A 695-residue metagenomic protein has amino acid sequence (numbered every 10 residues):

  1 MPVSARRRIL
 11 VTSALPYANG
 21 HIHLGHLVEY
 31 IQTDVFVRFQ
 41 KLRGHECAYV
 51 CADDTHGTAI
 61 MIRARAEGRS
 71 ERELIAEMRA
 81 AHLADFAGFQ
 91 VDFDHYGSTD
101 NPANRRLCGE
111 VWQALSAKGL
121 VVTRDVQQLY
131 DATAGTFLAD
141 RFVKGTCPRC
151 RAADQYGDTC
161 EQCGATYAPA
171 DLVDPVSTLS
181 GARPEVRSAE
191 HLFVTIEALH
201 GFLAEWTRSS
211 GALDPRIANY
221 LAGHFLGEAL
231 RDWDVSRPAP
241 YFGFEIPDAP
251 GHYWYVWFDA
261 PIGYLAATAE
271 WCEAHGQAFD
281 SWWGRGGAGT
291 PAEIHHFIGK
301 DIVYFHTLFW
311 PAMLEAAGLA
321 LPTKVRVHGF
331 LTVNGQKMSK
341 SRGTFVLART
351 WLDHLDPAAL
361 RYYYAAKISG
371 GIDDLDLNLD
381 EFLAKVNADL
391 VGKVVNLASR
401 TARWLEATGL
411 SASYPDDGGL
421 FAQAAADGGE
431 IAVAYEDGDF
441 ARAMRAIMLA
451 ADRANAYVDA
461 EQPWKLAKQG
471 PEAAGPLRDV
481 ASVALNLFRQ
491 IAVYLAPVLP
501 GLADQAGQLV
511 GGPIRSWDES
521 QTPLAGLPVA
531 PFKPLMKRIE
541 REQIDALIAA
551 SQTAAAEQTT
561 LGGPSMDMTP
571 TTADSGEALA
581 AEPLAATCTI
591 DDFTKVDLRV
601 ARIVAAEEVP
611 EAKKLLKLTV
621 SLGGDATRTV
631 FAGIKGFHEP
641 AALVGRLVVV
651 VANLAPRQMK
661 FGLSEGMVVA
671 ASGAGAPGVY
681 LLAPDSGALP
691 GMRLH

Functional and structural regions predicted by a protein language model:
P2-C51, A103-L107, C150, V173-A407 (+1 more regions): Structured secondary-structure scaffolds
P2-M78, H95-K118, A134, C150 (+5 more regions): N-terminal catalytic cores of NTP/NDP-binding nucleotidyl/phosphoryl-transfer enzymes
V35, E73-A84, E110, K393-R400 (+2 more regions): A non-catalytic, amphipathic alpha-helix used as a structural packing/dimerization or gating element in enzyme scaffolds
A80-D94, C160: A glycine-rich helix N-cap at a beta->alpha junction
G119-H191: Cys/His-rich short segments
E381-D417, A425-P528: Helix-rich, typically C-terminal accessory recognition domains appended to large enzymatic cores
A503-D592: Intrinsic disorder at enzyme termini
M566-H695: Phosphate-backbone binding interfaces of nucleic-acid-interacting proteins
